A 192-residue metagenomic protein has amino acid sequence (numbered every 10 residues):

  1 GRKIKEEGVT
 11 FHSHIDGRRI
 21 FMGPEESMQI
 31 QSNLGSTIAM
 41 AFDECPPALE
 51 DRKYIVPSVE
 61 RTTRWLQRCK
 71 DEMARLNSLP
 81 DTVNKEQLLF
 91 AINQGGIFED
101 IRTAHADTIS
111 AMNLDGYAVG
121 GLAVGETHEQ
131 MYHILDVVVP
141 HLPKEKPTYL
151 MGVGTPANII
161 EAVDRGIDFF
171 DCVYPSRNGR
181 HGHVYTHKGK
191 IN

Functional and structural regions predicted by a protein language model:
G1-V83: Non-catalytic, usually N-terminal nucleic-acid engagement modules in DNA/RNA processing proteins
T63, E72, L76, P80 (+2 more regions): Glycine-rich phosphate/ribose-binding loops and adjacent secondary-structure elements that form binding surfaces
